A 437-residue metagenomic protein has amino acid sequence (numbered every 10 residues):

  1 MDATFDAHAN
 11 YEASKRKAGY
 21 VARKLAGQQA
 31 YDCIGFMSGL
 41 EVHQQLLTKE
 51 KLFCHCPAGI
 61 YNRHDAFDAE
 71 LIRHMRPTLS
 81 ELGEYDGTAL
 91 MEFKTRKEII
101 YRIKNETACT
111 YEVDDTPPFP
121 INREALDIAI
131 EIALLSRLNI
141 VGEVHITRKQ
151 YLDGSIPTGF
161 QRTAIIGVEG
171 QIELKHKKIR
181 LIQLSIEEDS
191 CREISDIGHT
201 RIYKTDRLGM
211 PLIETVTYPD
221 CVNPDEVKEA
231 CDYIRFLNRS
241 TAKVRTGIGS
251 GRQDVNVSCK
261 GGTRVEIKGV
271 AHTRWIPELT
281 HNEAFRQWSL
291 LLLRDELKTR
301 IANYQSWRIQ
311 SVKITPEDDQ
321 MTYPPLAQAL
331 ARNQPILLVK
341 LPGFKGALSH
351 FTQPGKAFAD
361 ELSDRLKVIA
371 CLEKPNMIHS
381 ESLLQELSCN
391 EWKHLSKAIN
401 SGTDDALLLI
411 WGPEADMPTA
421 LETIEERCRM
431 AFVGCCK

Functional and structural regions predicted by a protein language model:
M1-K437: Basic, nucleic-acid-interacting segments
